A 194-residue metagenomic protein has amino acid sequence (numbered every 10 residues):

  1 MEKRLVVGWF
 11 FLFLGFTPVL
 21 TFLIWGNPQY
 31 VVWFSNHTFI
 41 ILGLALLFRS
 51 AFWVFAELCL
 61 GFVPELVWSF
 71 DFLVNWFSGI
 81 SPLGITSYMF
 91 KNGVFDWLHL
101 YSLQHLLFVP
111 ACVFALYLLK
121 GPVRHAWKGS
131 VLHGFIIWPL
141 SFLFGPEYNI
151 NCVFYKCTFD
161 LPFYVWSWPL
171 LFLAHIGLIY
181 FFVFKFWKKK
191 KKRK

Functional and structural regions predicted by a protein language model:
M1-F10: N-terminal membrane topogenic signal
K3, F182-K194: Membrane-interface capping segments at transmembrane-helix boundaries
F13-L20, G61-F72, L132-F144: Aromatic-anchored segments of alpha-helical transmembrane domains
L20-Q29: Short, hydrophobic transmembrane alpha-helix segments
F34, T38-T86: Hydrophobic/aromatic-rich structural module bridging two neighboring secondary-structure elements via a short loop
T38-L47, Q104-L116, W168-K185: Hydrophobic cores of alpha-helical transmembrane segments in multi-pass inner/ER membrane proteins, independent
C59, F70-L132: Membrane-proximal helix-loop-helix units in multi-pass membrane proteins
S141-Y180: Membrane-interface transmembrane-helix boundary segments in multi-pass integral membrane proteins
